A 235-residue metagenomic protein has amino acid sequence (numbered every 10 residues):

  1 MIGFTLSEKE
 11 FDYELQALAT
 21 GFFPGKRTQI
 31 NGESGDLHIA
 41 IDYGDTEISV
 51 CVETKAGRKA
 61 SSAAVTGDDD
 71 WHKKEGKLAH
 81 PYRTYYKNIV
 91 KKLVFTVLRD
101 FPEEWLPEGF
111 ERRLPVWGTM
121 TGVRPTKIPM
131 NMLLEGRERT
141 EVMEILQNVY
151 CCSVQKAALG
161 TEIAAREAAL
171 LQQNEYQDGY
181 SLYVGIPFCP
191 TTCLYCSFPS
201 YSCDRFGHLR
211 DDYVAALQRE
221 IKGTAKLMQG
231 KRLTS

Functional and structural regions predicted by a protein language model:
M1, Q177-G179, L233: A general structural motif
M1-V116: A short, structured N-terminal alpha-helical element that caps or precedes a catalytic domain
F11, E162-I163, Y195, T234: Key residue(s) within conserved catalytic/signature motifs
E103-E111, L134-E135, R139-L182: N-terminal [4Fe-4S]-dependent radical SAM core
T119-P125, G136-E138: Short acidic alpha-helix initiation/capping motifs at coil-to-helix transition points, especially at protein N-termini
G179-V214: Canonical Radical SAM [4Fe-4S] cluster-binding loop centered on the CxxxCxxC motif and its immediate flanking residues
S200-R219, T224, G230-S235: Core AdoMet radical
